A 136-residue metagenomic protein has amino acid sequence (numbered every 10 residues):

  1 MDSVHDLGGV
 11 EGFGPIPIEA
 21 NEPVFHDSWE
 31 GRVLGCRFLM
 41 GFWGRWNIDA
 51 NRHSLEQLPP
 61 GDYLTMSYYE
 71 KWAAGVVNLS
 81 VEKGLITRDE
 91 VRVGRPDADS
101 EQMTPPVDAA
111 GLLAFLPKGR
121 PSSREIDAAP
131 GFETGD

Functional and structural regions predicted by a protein language model:
M1-T104: N-terminal intrinsically disordered, low-complexity, charge/repeat-rich segments that act as generic
R92-D136: Mixed-charge, Lys/Arg-rich low-complexity intrinsically disordered regions
